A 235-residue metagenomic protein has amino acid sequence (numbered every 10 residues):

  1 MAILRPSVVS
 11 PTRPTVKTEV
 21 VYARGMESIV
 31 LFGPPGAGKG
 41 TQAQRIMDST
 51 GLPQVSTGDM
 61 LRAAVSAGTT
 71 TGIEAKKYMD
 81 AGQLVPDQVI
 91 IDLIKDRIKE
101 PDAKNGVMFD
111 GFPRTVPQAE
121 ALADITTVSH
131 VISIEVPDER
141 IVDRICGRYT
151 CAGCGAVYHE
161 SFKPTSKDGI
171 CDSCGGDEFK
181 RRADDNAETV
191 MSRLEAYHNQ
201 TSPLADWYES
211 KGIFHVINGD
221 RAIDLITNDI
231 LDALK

Functional and structural regions predicted by a protein language model:
M1-K235: Glycine-rich phosphate-binding loop of ATP-dependent small-molecule kinases
